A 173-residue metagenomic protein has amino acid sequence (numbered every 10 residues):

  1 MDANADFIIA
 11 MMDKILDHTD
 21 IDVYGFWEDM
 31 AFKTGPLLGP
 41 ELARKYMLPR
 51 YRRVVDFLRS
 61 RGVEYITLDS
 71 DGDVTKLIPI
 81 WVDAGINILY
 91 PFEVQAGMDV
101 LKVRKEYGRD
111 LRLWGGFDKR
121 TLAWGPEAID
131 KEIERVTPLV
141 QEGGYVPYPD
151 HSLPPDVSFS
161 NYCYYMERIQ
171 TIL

Functional and structural regions predicted by a protein language model:
M1-L173: Active-site loop segments of alpha/beta catalytic cores
